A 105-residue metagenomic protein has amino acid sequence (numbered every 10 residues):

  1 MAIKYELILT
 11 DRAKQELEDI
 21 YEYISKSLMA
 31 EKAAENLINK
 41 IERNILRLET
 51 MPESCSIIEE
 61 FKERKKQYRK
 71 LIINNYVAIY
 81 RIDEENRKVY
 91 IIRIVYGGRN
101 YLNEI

Functional and structural regions predicted by a protein language model:
M1-K40: Arg/Lys-rich, positively charged N-terminal/basic patches that mediate binding to nucleic acids
Y21-I24, N44, Y68-K70: Generic alpha-helical hydrophobic packing signal
L28, I73-V77, R81-I105: Enriched for short, Lys/Arg-rich terminal
K40-E49: Compact soluble domain cores
E53-E85: Basic/aromatic recognition patch in beta-strand/loop cores that engages polyanionic ligands
